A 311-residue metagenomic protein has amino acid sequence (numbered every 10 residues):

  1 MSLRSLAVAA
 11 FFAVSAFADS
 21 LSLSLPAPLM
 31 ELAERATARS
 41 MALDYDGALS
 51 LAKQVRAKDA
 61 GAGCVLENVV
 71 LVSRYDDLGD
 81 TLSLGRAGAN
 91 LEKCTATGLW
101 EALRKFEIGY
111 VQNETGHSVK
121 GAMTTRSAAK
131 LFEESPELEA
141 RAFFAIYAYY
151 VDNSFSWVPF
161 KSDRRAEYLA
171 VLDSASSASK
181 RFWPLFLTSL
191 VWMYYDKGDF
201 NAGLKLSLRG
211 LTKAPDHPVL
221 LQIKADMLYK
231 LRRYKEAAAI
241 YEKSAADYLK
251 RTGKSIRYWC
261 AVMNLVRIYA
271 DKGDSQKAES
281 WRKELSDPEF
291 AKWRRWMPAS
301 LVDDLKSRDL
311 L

Functional and structural regions predicted by a protein language model:
L21-E31, R39-L51, C64-S177, R181-W192 (+2 more regions): Short coil/linker segments at helix-helix boundaries
R56-A57, A129-E133, L169-S177, L208-T212 (+2 more regions): Amphipathic alpha-helical segments of tetratricopeptide repeats
G63, L138-A140, P184-F186, L220 (+3 more regions): TPR alpha-solenoid repeat register
S162-A170, D199-K205, R233-A239: Structural signature of tandem alpha-helical TPR/SEL1-like repeats, specifically the intra-repeat loop/turn
D163-L169, A245-A246, A270-K292: TPR/TPR-like (Sel1-like) alpha-helical repeat modules
R181-G198, L208, Q222-E236, E242-G253: Alpha-helical adaptor scaffolds
E279-L311: Terminal, low-structured helical/coil segments at or just beyond the last alpha-helical repeat
